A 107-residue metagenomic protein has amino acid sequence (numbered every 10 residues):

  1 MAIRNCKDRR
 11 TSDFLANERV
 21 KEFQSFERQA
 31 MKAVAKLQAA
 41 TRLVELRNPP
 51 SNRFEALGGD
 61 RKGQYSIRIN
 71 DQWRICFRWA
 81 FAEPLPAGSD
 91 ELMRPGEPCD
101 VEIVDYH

Functional and structural regions predicted by a protein language model:
M1-V34: Arg/Lys-rich, positively charged N-terminal/basic patches that mediate binding to nucleic acids
I3, S12, V20-F23, L43 (+2 more regions): Generic secondary-structure boundary/loop-capping signal
N5, G59, I69-D71: Conserved strand-loop elements at the edges of beta-sheets that form or border functional pockets
E18, R42, R53-A56, G88 (+1 more regions): Short, solvent-exposed coil/turn linker segments
L37: Conserved phosphate-interacting/catalytic interface
R42-Y65: A short, surface-exposed loop/turn module that caps and links secondary-structure elements
Y65-H107: Enriched for short, Lys/Arg-rich terminal
